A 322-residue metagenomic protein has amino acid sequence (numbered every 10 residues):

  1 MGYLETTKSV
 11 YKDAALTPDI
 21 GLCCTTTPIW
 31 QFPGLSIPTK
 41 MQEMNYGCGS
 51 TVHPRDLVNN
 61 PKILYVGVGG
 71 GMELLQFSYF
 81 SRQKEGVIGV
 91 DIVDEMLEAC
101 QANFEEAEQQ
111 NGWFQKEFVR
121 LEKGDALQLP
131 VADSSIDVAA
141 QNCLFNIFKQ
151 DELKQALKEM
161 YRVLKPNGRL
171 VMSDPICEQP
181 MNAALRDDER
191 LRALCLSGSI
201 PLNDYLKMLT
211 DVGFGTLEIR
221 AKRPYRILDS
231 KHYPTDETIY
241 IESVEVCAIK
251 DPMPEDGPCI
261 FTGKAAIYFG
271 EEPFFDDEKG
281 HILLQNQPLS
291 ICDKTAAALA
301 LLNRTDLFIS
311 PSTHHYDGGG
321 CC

Functional and structural regions predicted by a protein language model:
C24-K62, Q76-F80: Conserved alpha-helix/loop element of class I SAM-dependent methyltransferases that forms part of the SAM/SAH-binding
N59-Q128: Class I SAM-dependent methyltransferase SAM/SAH-binding core
L127-A139: A short acidic, Gly/Pro-enriched loop at the edge of an enzyme's catalytic core that lines a small-molecule cofactor
D137-E152: A short SAM/SAH-binding and catalytic strip from SAM-dependent methyltransferases
K154-R169: A short glycine-rich, Lys/Arg-flanked "PGG" loop and its adjoining helix->strand segment in the class I
I176-L196: Short, glycine-/aromatic-enriched active-site segment of Class I SAM-dependent methyltransferases
S197-G213, I219: Short alpha-helix
V212, E218-P224, D229-C322: C-terminal lobe and adjacent flexible extensions of AdoMet/dcAdoMet transferase-like proteins
